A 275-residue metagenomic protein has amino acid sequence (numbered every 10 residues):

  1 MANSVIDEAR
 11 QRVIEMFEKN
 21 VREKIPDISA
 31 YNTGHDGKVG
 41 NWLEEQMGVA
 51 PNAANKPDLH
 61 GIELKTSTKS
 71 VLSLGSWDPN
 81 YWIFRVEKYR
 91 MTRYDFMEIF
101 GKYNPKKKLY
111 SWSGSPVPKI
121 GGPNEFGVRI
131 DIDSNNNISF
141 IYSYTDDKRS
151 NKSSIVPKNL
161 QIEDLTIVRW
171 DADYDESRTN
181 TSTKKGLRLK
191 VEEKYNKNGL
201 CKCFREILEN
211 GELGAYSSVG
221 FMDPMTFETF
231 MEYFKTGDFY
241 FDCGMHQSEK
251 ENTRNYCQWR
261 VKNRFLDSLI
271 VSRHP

Functional and structural regions predicted by a protein language model:
M1-H60, T66-P275: Nucleic-acid endonuclease domains
